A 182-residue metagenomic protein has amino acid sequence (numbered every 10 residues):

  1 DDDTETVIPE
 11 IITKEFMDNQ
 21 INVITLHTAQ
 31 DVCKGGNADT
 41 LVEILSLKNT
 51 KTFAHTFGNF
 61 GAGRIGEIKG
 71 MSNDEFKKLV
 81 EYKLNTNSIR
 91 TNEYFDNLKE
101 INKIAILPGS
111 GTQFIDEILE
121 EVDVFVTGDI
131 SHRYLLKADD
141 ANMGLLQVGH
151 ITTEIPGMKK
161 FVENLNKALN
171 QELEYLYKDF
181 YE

Functional and structural regions predicted by a protein language model:
D1-E182: Hydrophobic structural segments
